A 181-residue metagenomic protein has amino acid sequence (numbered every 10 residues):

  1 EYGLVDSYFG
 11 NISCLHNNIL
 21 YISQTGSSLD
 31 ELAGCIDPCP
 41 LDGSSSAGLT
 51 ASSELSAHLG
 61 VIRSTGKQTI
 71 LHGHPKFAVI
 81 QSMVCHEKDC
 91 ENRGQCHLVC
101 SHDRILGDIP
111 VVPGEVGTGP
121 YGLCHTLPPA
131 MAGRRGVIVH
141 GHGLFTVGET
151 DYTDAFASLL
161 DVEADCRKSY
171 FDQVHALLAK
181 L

Functional and structural regions predicted by a protein language model:
E1-L181: Glycine-rich flexible loops
